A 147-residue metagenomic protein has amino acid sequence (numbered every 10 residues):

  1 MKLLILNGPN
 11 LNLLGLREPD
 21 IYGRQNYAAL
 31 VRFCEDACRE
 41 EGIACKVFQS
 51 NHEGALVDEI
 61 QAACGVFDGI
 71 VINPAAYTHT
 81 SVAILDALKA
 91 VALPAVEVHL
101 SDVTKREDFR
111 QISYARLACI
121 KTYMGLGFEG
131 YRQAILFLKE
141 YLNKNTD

Functional and structural regions predicted by a protein language model:
M1-L4: Extreme N-terminal starter segment of soluble prokaryotic enzymes
P9-L11, A75-T78, S101-V103: Short glycine-rich anion-binding loops that position phosphate/pyrophosphate groups of nucleotides and phosphorylated
L14-A28: Glycine- and acidic-residue-enriched helix-capping/strand-helix junction motifs
K46-G54: Short beta->alpha junction loops
V47, V96, K105-D147: Short, glycine-/small-residue-rich phosphate/pyrophosphate-handling segment
A55-E59, T80: Short acidic active-site motifs
A63-I70: Short acidic/histidine-rich motifs immediately flanking catalytic phosphotransfer sites in two-component signaling
S81-A90: Short Gly/Thr/Asp-enriched flexible loops that form oxyanion-binding sites at enzyme active sites
